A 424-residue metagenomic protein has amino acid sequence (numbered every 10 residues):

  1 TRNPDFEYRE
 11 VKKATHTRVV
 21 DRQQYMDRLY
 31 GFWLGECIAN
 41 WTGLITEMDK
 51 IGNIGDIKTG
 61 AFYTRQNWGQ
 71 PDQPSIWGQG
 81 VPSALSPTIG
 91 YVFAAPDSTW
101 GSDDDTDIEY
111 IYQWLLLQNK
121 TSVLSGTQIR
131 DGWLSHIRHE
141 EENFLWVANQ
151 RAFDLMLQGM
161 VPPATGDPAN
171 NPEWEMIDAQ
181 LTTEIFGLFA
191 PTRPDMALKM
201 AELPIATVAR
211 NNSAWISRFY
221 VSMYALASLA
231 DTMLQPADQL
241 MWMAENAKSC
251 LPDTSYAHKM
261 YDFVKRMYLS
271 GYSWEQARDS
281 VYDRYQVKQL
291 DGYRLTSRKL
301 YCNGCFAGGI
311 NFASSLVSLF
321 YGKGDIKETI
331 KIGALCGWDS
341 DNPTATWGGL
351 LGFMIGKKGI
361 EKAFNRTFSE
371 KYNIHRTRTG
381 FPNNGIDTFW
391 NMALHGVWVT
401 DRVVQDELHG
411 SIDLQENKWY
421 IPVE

Functional and structural regions predicted by a protein language model:
R2-Y63: Flexible propeptides and autoinhibitory/regulatory segments associated with cysteine proteases
N3, H258, D262-T296, Y301 (+1 more regions): Acidic, carboxylate-rich catalytic segments that either coordinate divalent cations
F6-R22, A152-M176, T183-R193, E202-T207 (+1 more regions): Accessory "access/gating" subregions that flank catalytic or transport cores
Y25-Y30, I38, M156-P168, P172-Q180 (+13 more regions): Mature, well-folded catalytic/scaffold domains that follow N-terminal targeting or propeptide regions
I38, T42-L44, M48-Q73, A209-N212 (+3 more regions): Catalytic phosphate/nucleotide-handling subdomain of diverse soluble enzymes
I45-F93, T106-I108, R130, E140-E141: Active-site-surrounding "flap" and adjacent substrate/cofactor-binding loops of secreted or lumenal enzymes, prototyped
S86-A95, W100-S102, T106, Y112-E141 (+6 more regions): N-terminal leader/propeptide and maturation segments of large enzyme subunits in energy/redox metabolism and hydrolases
A95-D104, I108, Q113-S217: Active-site cavity-forming subdomains of large catalytic enzyme subunits
